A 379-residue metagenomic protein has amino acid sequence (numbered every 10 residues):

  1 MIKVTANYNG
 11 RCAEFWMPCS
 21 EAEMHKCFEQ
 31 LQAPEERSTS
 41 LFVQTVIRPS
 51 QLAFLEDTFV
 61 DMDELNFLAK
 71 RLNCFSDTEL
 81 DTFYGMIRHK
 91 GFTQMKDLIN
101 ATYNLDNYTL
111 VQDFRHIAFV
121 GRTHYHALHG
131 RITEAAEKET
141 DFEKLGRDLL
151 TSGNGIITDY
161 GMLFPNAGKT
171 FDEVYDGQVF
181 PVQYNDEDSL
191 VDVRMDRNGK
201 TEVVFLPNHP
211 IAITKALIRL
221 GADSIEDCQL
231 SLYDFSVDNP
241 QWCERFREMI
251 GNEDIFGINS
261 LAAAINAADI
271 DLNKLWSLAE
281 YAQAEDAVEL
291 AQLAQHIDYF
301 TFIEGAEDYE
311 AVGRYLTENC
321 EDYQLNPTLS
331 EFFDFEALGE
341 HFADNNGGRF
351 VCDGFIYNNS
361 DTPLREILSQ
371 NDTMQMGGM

Functional and structural regions predicted by a protein language model:
M1-M24, Q183-P210, Y357, M374-M379: Short, extreme N-terminal segment that most often corresponds to the first beta-strand
Y8, E36, L150, D186-D188 (+4 more regions): A generic structural signal for short, non-catalytic loop/turn and secondary-structure boundary residues
M17, F246, I367-L368, M376: Extended hydrophobic/Leu-rich segments
E23, K144, I211-A212, A337: An acidic, carboxylate-rich microenvironment
C27-K138, G161-D188, K200-P327, E331 (+1 more regions): Mixed-charge (acidic/basic) macromolecular-recognition segments
H129-L150, G155, D322-A343, G348: Amphipathic alpha-helical packing elements
D141, D334, L368-M379: Non-Sec secretion/translocation targeting segments of pathogen effectors
R147, T151-P181, E340-D372: Long, highly charged low-complexity segments enriched in Glu/Asp and Lys/Arg with interspersed Ser/Thr
